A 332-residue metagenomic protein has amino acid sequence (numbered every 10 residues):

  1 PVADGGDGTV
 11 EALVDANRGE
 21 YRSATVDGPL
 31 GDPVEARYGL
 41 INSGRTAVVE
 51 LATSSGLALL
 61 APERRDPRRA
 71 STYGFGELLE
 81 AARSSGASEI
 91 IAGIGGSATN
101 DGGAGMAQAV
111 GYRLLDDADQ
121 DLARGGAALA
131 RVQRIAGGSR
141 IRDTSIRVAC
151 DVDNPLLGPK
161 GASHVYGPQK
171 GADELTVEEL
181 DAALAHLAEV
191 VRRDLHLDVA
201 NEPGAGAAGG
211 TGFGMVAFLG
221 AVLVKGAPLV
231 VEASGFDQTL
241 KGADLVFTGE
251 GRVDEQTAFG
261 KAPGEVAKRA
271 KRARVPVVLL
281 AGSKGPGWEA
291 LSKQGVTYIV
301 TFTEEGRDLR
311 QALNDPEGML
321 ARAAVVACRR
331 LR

Functional and structural regions predicted by a protein language model:
P1-I94, A98-R332: N-terminal loops that bind phosphate or other acidic moieties and the adjacent beta-alpha structural core
